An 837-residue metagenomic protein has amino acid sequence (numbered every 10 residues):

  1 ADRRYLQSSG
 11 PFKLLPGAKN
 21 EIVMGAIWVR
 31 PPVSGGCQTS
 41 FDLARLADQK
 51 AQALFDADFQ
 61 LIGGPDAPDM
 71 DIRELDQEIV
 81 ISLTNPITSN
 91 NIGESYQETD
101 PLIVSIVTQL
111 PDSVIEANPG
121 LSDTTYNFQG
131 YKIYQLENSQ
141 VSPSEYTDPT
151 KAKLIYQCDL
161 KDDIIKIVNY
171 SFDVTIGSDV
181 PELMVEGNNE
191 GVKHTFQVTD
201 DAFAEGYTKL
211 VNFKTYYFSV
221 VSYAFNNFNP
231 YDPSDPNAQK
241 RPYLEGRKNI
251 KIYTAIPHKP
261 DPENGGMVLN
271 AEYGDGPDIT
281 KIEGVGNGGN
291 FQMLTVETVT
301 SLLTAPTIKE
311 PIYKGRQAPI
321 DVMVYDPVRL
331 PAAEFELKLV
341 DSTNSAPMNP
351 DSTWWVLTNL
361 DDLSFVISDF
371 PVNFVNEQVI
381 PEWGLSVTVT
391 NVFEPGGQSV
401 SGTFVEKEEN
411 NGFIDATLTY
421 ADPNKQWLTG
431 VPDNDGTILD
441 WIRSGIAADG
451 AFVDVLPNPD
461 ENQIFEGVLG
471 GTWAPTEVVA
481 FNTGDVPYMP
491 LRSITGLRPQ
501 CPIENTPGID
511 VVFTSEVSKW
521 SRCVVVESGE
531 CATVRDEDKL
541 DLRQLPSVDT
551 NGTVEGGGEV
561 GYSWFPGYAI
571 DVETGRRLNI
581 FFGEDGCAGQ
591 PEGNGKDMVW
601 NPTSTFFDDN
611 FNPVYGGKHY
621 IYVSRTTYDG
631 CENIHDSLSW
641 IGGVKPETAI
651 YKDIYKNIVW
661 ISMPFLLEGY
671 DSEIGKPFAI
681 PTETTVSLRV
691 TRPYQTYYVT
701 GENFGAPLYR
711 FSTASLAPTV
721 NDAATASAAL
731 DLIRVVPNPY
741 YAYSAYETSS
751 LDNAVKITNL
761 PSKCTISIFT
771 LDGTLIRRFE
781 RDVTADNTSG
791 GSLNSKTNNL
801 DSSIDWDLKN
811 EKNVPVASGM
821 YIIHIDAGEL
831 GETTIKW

Functional and structural regions predicted by a protein language model:
A1-P16: Trp/Gly-enriched beta-strand surface patches
K13-I27: Short Pro-Gly-centered flexible turn/kink motifs
W28-T39: Short, Lys/Arg- and Gly-enriched loop/turn segments at beta-strand edges
T39-N813, M820, H824-E832: Polybasic, low-complexity Lys/Arg-rich tracts in intrinsically disordered regions that serve as generic basic
T834-W837: Short, intrinsically disordered, charge-balanced linker/junction segments flanking boundaries in proteins
